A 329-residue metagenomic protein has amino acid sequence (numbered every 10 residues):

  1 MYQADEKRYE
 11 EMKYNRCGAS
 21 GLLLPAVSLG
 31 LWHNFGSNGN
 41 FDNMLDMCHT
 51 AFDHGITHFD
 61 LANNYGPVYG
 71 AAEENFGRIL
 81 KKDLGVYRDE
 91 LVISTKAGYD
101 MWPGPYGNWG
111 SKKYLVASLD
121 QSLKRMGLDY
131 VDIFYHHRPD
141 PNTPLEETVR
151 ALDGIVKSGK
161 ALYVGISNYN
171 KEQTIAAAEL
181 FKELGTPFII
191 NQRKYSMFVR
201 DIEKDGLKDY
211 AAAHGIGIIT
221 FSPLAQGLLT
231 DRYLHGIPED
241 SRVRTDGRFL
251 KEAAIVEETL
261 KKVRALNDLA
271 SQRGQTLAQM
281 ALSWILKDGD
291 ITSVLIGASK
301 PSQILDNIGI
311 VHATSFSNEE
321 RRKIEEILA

Functional and structural regions predicted by a protein language model:
M1-L91: N-terminal binding-site loop/beta-alpha segment at the start of enzyme catalytic domains that lines or forms
Y2-E11, T143-A329: Beta/alpha (TIM)-barrel catalytic core signal, keyed to glycine-rich beta->alpha loops juxtaposed to Asp/Glu that bind
G18-G36, S94-G107, Y130, Y135: N-terminal small/glycine-rich loop or linker at the start of catalytic domains across soluble metabolic enzymes
L22-V27, G55-T57, G85-L91, L128-D132 (+5 more regions): Short, well-ordered coil/turn segments that N-cap beta-strands
L29, L61, T95, I133-H136 (+4 more regions): Conserved beta-strand positions
G36-N40, N64-A72, D140-P144, K171-E172 (+1 more regions): Acidic-and-aromatic substrate-binding clefts and catalytic sites of carbohydrate-active enzymes
G39-A51, G110-R125, T174-A178: Short, acidic/polar
K124-T143: Active-site groove signature of glycoside hydrolases
